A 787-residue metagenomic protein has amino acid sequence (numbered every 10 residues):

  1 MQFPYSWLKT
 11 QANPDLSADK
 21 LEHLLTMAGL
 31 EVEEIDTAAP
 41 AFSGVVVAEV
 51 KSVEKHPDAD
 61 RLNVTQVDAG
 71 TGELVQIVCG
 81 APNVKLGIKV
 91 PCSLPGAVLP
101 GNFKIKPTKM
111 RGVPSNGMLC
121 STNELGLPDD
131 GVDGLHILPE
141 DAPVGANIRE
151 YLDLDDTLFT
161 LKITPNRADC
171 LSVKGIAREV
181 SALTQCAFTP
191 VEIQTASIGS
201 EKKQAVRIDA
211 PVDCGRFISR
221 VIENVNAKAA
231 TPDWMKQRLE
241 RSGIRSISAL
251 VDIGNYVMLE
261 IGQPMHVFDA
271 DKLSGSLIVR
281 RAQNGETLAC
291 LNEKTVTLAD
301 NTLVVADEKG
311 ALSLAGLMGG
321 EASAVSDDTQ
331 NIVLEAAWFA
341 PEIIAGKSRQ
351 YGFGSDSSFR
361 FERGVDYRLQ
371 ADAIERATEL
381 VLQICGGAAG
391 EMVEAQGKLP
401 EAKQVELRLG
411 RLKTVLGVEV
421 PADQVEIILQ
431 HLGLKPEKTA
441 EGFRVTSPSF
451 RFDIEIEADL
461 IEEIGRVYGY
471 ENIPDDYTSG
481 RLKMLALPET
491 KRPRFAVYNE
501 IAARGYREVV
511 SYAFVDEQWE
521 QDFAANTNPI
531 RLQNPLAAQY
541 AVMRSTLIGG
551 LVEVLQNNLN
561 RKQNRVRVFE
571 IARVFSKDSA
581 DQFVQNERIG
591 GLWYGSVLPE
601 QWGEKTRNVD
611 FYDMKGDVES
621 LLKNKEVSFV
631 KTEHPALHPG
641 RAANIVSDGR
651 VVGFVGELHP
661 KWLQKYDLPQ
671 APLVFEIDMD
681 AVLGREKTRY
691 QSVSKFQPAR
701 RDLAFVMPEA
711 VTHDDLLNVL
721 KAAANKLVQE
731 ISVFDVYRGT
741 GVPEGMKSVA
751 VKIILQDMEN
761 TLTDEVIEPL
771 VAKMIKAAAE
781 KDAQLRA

Functional and structural regions predicted by a protein language model:
M1-S197, V333, G352, D356 (+4 more regions): Phosphate-backbone binding interfaces of nucleic-acid-interacting proteins
Q2-L8, D156-T164, G215-E223, D356-R363 (+8 more regions): Short, hydrophobic beta-strand segments
P4-Y5, H23, N63, T184 (+2 more regions): Glycine/proline-enriched, intrinsically flexible loops and inter-domain linkers
E49-Q76, V144, K236-Q237, G254-A322: Conserved mixed alpha/beta core segments that line enzyme active sites in large multi-domain catalysts
R111-G126, D130-I137, I148-D153, T157 (+5 more regions): Mobile "lid/hinge" segments at catalytic clefts and subdomain interfaces of large enzymes
G175, V405-R565, F569, R701 (+2 more regions): Extended, well-folded interaction surfaces typified by the phenylalanyl-tRNA synthetase beta subunit core
V180-D209, C385-L412, V418-E419: Terminal amphipathic helices with adjacent charged low-complexity linkers/tails
H431-L434, S511, Q582-V584, L598-A787: A carboxyl-terminal module marker
